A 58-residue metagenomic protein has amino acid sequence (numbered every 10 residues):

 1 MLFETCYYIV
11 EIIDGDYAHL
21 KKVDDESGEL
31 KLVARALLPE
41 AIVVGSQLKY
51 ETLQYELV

Functional and structural regions predicted by a protein language model:
L2-G15: Structural detector for short beta-strands of small beta-barrel domains
D16-K21: Short aromatic-glycine-enriched beta-strand elements
G28-E40: Beta-strand/loop nucleic-acid-binding surfaces
L37-K49: Short nucleic-acid-contacting surface segments enriched for D/E, G, S/T with interspersed K/R
L53-V58: Short, Lys/Arg- and Gly-enriched loop/turn segments at beta-strand edges
